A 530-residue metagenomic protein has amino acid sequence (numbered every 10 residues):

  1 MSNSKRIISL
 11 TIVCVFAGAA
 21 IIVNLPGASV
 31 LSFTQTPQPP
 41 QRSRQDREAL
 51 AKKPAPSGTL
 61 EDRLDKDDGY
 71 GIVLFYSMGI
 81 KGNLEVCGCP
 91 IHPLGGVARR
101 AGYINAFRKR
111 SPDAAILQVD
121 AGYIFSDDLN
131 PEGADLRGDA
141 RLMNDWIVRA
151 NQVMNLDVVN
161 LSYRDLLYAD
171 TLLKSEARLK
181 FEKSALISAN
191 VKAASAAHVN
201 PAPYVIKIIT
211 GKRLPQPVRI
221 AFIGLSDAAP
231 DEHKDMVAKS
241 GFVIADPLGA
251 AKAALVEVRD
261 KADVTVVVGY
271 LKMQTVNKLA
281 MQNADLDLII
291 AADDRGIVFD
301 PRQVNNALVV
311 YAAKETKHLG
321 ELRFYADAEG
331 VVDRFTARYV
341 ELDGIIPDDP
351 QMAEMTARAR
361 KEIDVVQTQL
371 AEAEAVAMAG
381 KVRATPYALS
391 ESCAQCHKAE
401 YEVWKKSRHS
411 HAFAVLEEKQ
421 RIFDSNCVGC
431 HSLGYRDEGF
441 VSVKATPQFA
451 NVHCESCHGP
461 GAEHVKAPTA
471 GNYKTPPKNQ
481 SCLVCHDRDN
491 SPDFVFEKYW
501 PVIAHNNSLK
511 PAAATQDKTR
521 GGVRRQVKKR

Functional and structural regions predicted by a protein language model:
S2-L31: Sec-dependent N-terminal signal peptides
K5, P26, E48, G122 (+2 more regions): Intrinsic disorder/low-complexity detector
I12, E85-C87, E391: Secreted/extracellular small peptides and ectodomain modules produced from precursors
G18-A19, H92, S410: Residues in and immediately flanking transmembrane alpha helices
N24-I345: Acidic, metal/ion-coordinating pockets
P37, R44, A51-G71, I80-K81 (+4 more regions): Short sequence/structural segments immediately N-terminal
